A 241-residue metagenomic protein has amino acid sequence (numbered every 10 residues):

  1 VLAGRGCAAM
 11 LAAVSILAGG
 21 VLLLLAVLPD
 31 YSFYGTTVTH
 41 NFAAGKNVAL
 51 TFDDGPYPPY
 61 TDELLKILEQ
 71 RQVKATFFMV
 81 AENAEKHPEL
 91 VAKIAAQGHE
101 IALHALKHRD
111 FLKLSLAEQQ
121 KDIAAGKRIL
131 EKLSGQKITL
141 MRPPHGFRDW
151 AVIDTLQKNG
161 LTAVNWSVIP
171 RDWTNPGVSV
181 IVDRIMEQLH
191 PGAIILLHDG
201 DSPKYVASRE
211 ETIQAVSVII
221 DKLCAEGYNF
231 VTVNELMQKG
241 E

Functional and structural regions predicted by a protein language model:
V1-L50, K66-A75, E187-E241: Terminal accessory/targeting
A26-D110, E118, D122-K132, R171 (+1 more regions): Active-site beta->alpha N-cap acidic-glycine motif
F52, M79-V80, L106, P143-G146 (+3 more regions): Active-site-proximal beta-strand/loop segments in catalytic clefts of secreted hydrolases
D62-E63, E89, A151-D154, P176 (+3 more regions): Generic recognition of short, well-ordered alpha-helical segments
L65-F78, E100, L116-F147, D154-T162 (+2 more regions): CE4/NodB-like, metal-dependent polysaccharide N-deacetylase domain that modifies extracellular/periplasmic N-acetylated
R109-L114, S202-V206: A short acidic, helix-capping loop that chelates divalent metal ions and anchors anionic groups
L114-K121, A207-E211: Alpha-helix N-cap and loop-to-helix initiation/capping positions
F147, I153-Q188, Y228-K239: His/Asp/Glu-enriched short active-site or ligand-binding loop at hydrolase and phosphoryl-transfer sites
